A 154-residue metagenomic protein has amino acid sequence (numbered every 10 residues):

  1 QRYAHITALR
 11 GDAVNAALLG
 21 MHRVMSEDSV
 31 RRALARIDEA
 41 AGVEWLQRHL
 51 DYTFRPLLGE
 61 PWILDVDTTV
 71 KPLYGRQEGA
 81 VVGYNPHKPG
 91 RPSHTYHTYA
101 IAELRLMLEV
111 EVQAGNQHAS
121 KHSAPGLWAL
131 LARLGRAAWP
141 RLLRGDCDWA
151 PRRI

Functional and structural regions predicted by a protein language model:
Q1-H49, R91, A100-M107, L127 (+1 more regions): Short, positively charged, Gly/Tyr-enriched micro-motifs that form contact patches at catalytic or ligand/partner
L18-L19, Y74-A80, L108-V112, R152-I154: Short acidic, glycine/serine/threonine-rich loops at helix termini
R23, E27-T98: Active-site-proximal, Lys/Arg-enriched surface segment that forms a nucleic-acid-binding/basic interface patch
L58, R136-W139: Short helix-loop-beta connector
W62, W139-L142: Residue-level recognition of the N-termini of beta-strands and the immediately preceding loop/turn
T69-K71, Q113-G115, D146-A150: Active-site beta-loop-alpha junctions enriched in small/polar residues
N85-A137: Electropositive, glycine- and tryptophan-enriched low-complexity nucleic-acid-binding patches
